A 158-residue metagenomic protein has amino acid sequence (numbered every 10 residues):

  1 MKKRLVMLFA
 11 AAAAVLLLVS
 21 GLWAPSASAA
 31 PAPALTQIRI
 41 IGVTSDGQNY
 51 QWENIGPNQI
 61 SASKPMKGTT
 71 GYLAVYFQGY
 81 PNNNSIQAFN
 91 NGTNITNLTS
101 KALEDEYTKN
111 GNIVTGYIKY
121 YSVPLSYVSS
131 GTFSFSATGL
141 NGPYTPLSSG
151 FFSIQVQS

Functional and structural regions predicted by a protein language model:
K2-A12: Bacterial N-terminal signal peptides that target proteins for export
A10-G21: Bacterial N-terminal signal peptides
V19-P33: Sec-dependent signal peptide cleavage junction
A29-G68, Q157-S158: Short, compositionally biased P/S/T/A/G/V-rich stretches that sit at domain boundaries
A62-K64, T69-P81: Aromatic/hydrophobic beta-strand junction motif of beta-rich domains
E104-P124: Aromatic sugar-binding surface patches on proteins that engage polysaccharides or sugar-phosphate polymers
P124-P146: Short, aromatic- and glycine-rich surface loops/edge beta-strands on solvent-exposed regions
N141-S158: Short beta-strand elements
